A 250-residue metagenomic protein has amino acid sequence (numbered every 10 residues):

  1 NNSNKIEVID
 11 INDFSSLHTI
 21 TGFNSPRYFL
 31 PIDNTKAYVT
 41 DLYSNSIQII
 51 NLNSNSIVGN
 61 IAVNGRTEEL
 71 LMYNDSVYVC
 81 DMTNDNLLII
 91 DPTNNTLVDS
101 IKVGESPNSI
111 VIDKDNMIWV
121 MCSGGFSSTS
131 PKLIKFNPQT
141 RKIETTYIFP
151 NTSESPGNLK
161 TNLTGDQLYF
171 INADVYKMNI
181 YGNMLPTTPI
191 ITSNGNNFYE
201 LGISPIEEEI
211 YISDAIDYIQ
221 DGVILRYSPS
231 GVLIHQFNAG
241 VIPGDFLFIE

Functional and structural regions predicted by a protein language model:
N1-E250: Predominantly soluble domains enriched in secretory-pathway, periplasmic, or organellar proteins
